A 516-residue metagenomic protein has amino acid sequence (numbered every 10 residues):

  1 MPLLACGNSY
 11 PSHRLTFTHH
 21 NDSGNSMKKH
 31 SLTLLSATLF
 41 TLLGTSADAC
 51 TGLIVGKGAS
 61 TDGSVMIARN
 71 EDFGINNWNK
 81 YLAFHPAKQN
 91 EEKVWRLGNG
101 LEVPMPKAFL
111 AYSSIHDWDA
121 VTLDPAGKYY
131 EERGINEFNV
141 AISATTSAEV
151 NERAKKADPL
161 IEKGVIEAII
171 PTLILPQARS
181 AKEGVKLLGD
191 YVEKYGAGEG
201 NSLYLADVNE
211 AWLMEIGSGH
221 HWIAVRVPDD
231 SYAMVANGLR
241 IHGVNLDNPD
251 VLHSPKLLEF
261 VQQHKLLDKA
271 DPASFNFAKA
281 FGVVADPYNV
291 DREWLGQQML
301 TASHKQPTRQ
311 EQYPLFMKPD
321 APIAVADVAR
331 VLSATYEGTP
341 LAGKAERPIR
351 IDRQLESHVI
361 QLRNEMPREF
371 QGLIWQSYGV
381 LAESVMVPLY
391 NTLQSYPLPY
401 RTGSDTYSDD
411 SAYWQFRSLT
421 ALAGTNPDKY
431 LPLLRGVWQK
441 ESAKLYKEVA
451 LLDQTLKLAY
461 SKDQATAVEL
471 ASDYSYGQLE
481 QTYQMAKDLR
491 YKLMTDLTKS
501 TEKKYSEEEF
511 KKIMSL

Functional and structural regions predicted by a protein language model:
Y10-S26: Short, Lys/Arg-enriched N-terminal segments with co-localized hydrophobic residues within the first ~10-30 amino acids
K28-A47: Gram-negative bacterial Sec-dependent N-terminal signal peptides
T51-I166, L187-Q310: A contiguous strand-loop segment
F260-L373: Glycine-rich, aromatic-lined ligand/substrate-binding cores of catalytic and carbohydrate-binding domains
P340-S461: Substrate-recognition/cap regions that form aromatic- and gly/pro-loop-enriched pockets for small-molecule ligands
K440-L516: Histidine-centered catalytic/metal-binding microenvironments
